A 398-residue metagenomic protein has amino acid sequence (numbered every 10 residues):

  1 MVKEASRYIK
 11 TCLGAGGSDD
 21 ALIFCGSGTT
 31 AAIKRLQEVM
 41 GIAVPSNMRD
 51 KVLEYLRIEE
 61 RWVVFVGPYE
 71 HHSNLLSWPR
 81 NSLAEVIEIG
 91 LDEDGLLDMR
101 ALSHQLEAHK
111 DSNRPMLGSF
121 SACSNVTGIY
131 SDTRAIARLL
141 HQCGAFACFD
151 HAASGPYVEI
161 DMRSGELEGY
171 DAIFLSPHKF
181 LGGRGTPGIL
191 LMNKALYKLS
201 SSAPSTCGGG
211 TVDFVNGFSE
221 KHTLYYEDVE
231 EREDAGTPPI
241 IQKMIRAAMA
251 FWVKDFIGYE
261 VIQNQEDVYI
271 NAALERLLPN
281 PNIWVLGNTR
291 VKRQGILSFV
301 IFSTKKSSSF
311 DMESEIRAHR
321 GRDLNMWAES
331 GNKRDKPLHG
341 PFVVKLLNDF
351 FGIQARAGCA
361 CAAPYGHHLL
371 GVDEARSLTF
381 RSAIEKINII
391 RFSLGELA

Functional and structural regions predicted by a protein language model:
M1-A31, V39-A43, N47, E266: Conserved N-terminal alpha-helix of the aminotransferase class I/II PLP-enzyme fold
M1-R7, T30, K34, I241 (+1 more regions): A structural motif shared across PLP-dependent enzymes of the aminotransferase-like
G26-A31, G41-L117: PLP-dependent aminotransferase-class I/II
E85-I87, L96-F149, F180: Active-site phosphate-binding strand-loop segment of PLP-dependent enzymes
F149-H151, G155, M162-R184, G188-L191: Conserved active-site segment immediately N-terminal to the catalytic lysine that forms the internal aldimine
H178-L274: Active-site C-terminal subdomain of aminotransferase-like
H222-Y225, E230-A235, F251-F342, R356-G366 (+1 more regions): Conserved small-domain helix->loop->beta segment predominantly found in fold-type I
A360-L397: Active-site-adjacent capping/gating segments
